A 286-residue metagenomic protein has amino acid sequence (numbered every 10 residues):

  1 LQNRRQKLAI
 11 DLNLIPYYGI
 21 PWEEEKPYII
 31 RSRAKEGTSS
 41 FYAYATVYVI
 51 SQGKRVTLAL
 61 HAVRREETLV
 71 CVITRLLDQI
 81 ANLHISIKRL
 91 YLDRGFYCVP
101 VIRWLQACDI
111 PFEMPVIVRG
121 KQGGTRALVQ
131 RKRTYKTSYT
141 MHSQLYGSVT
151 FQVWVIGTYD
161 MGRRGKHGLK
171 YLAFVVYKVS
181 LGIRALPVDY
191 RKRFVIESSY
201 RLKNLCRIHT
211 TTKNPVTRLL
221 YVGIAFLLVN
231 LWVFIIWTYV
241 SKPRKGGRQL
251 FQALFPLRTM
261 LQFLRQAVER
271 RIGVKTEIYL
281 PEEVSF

Functional and structural regions predicted by a protein language model:
L1-S51: Active-site-proximal, Lys/Arg-enriched surface segment that forms a nucleic-acid-binding/basic interface patch
R4-Y18, V47, I87-Y97, F112 (+3 more regions): Short, conserved catalytic/metal-binding motifs centered on acidic residues
I30-S86, K170-L172: Electropositive, glycine- and tryptophan-enriched low-complexity nucleic-acid-binding patches
E66-G124: Domain-level cores of phosphate- or acyl-group-handling catalytic modules
S86, V195-Y200, T212, V233-V240 (+1 more regions): Intrinsically disordered or highly flexible coil/loop and linker segments, enriched in small and charged/polar residues
C108-L205: An anionic, glycine-rich sequence signature occurring as long contiguous blocks
Q130-T158, L205, L228-F286: A short, flexible helix-boundary coil/loop motif
V179-D189, N204-V222, Y239-P243: Short, solvent-exposed helix-loop connector elements
